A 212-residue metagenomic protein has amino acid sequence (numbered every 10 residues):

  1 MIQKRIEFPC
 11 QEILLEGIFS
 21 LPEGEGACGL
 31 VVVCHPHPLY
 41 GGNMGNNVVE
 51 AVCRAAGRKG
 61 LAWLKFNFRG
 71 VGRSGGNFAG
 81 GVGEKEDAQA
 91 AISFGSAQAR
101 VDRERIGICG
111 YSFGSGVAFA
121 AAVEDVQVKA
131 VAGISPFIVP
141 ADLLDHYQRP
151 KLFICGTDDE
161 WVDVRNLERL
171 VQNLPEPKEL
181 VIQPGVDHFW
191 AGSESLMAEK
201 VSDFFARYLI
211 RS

Functional and structural regions predicted by a protein language model:
M1-G26: N-terminal cap/lid segment of alpha/beta-hydrolase-fold proteins
G24-W63: Short, surface-exposed "cap/lid" segments of acyl-processing enzymes
A79-Q98: Alpha/beta-hydrolase active-site loop
G110-A118: Gly/Ala-rich beta-loop-alpha elbow adjacent to hydrolase catalytic centers
Y147, L152-C155, D159: Short beta-strand/loop motif that positions the catalytic acidic residue of the alpha/beta-hydrolase fold
T157-V162, H188-F189: Acidic catalytic loop of the alpha/beta-hydrolase fold
N173-F189: Catalytic histidine neighborhood in serine/cysteine hydrolases with alpha/beta-hydrolase-type architecture
V186-A198: Catalytic histidine-centered segment of alpha/beta-hydrolase-like enzymes
